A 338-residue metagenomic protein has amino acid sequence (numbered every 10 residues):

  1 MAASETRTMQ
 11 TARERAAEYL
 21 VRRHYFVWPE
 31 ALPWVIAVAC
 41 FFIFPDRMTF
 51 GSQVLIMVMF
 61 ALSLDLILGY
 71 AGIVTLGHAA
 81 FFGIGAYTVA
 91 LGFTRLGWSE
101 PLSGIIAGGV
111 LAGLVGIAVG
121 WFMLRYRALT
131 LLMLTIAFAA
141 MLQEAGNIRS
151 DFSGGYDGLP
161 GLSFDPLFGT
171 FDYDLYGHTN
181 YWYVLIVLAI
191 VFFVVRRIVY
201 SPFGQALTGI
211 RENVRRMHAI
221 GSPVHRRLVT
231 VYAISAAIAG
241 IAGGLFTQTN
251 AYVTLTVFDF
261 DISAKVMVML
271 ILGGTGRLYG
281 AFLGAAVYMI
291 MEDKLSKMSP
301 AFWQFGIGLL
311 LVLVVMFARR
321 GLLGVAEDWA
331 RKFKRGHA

Functional and structural regions predicted by a protein language model:
A2-A338: Transmembrane alpha-helices and adjacent helix-loop boundaries
